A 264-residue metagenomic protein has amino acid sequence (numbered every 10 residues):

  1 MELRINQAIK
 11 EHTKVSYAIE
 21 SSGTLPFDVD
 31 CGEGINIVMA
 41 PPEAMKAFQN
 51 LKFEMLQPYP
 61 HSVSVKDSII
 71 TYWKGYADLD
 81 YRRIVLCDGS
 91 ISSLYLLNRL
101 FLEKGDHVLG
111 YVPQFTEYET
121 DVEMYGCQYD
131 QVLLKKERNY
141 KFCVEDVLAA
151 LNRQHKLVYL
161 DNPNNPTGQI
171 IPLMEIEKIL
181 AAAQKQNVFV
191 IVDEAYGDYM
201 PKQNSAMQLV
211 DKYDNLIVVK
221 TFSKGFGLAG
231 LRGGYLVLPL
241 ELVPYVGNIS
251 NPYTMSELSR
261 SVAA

Functional and structural regions predicted by a protein language model:
E2-G89, L96: N-terminal small-domain helix-loop-helix segment of the aminotransferase-like
I84, V188, L216: Short, conserved active-site loop motifs that form the nucleotide-linked donor/cofactor pocket
G89, Y95, V112-P113, G168 (+2 more regions): Short N-terminal helix/helix-N-cap motif within the alpha/beta-hydrolase-1
R99-L160: PLP-dependent aminotransferase-like
G110, Q131, Y159-L160, V192 (+2 more regions): Hydrophobic residues in well-ordered beta-strands that form the structural core
Y125, K185-Q186, Y213: Helix C-cap/helix->beta junction micro-motif
K136-D198: Active-site phosphate-binding strand-loop segment of PLP-dependent enzymes
N215-A264: PLP-dependent aminotransferase class I/II
